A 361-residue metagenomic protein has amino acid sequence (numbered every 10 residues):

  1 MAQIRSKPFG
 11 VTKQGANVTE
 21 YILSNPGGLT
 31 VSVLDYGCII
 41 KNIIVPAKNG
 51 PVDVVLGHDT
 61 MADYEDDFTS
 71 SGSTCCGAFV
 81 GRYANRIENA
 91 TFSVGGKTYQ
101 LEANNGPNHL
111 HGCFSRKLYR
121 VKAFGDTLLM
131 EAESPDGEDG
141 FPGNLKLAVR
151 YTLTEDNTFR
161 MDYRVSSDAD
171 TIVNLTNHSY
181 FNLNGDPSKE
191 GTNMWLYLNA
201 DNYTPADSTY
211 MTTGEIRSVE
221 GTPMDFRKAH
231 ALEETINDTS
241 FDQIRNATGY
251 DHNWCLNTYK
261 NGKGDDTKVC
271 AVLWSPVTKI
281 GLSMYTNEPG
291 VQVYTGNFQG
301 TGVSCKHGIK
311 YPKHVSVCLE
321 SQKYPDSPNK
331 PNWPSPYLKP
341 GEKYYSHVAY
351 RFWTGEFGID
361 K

Functional and structural regions predicted by a protein language model:
A2-K361: An exposed, glycine/acidic-rich loop-and-rim segment of catalytic or binding clefts
